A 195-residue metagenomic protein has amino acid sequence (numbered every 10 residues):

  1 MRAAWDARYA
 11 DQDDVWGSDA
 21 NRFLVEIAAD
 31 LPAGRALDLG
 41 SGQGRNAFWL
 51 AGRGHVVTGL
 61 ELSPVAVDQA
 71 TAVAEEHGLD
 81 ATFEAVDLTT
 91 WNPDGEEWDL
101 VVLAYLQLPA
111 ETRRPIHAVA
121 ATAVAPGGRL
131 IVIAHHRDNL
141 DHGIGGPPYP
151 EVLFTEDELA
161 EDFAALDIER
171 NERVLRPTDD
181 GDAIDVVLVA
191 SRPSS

Functional and structural regions predicted by a protein language model:
M1-L31, D138: Conserved class I S-adenosyl-L-methionine
G34-G42: Conserved class I S-adenosyl-L-methionine
S63-V65: Conserved SAM/SAH-binding beta-strand->alpha-helix loop
H77-L88: Conserved SAM-binding strand-loop segment of SAM-dependent methyltransferases
W91-L100: A short acidic, Gly/Pro-enriched loop at the edge of an enzyme's catalytic core that lines a small-molecule cofactor
D99-R113: A short SAM/SAH-binding and catalytic strip from SAM-dependent methyltransferases
R114-P126: A short glycine-rich, Lys/Arg-flanked "PGG" loop and its adjoining helix->strand segment in the class I
G127-H135: Conserved beta-strand signature within the Rossmann-like core of class I S-adenosyl-L-methionine
